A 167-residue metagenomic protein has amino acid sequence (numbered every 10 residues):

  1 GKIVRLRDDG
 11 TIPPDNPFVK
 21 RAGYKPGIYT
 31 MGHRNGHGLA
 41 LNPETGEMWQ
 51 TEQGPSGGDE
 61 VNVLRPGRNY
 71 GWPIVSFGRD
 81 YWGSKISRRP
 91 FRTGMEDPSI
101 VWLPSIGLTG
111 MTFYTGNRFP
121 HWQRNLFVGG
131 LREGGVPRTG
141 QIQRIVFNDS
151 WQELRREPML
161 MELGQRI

Functional and structural regions predicted by a protein language model:
G1-E157, Q165: Beta-propeller domain segments
